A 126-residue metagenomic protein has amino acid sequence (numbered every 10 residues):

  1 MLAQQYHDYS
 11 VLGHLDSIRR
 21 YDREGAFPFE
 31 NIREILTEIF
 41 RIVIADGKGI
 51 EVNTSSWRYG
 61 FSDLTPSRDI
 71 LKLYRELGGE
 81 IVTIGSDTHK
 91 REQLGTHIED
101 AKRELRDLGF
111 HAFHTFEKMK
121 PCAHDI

Functional and structural regions predicted by a protein language model:
M1-A26: Hydrophobic, aromatic-enriched interface-forming segments
D22-I126: Charged catalytic cores and adjacent phosphate/nucleic-acid-binding surfaces used for phosphate/nucleic-acid chemistry
